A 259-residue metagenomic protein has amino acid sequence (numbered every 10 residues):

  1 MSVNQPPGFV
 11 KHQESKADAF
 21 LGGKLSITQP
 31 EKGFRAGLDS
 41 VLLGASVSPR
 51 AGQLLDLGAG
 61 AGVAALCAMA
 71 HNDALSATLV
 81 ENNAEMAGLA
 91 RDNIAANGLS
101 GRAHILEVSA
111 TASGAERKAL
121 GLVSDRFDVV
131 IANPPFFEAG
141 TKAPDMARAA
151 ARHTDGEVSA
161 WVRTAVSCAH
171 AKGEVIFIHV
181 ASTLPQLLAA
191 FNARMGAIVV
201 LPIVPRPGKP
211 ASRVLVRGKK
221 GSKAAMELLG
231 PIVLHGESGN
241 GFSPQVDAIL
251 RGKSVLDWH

Functional and structural regions predicted by a protein language model:
M1-S15: N-terminal auxiliary segments of SAM/dcSAM-dependent transferases
K11-Q53, A59-A61, L66-H71, R217: SAM-dependent Rossmann-like transferase core, predominantly class I methyltransferases with a strong bias toward
T28, H104-L106, L201: General small-molecule cofactor/ligand-binding pocket signal
K32, G156-A211: Conserved Class I SAM-dependent methyltransferase catalytic core
A45-A143: Conserved SAM/SAH cofactor-binding pocket of Class I
P134-W161: Mobile active-site "lid"/loop adjacent to the S-adenosyl-L-methionine
P210-H259: SAM/dcSAM-binding transferase cores
